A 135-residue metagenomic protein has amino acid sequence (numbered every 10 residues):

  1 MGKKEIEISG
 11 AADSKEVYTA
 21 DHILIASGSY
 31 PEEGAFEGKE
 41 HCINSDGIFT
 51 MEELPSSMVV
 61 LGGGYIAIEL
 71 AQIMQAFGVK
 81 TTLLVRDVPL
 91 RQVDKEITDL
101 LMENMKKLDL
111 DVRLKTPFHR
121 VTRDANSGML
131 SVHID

Functional and structural regions predicted by a protein language model:
M1, E5-E7, F77-D135: A Rossmann-like FAD-binding core segment of flavoenzymes
M1-L61, V132-D135: FAD-binding core/adjacent interface of flavoenzyme oxidoreductases
E33, E69-L70: Phosphate- and divalent-cation-binding pockets in alpha/beta enzyme and binding domains that engage nucleotide-derived
I66: Hydrophobic/small residue at the entry helix of a nucleotide-binding pocket
A71-A76: Gly/Ala-rich phosphate-binding loop of Rossmann-like dinucleotide-binding domains, activating on the conserved
